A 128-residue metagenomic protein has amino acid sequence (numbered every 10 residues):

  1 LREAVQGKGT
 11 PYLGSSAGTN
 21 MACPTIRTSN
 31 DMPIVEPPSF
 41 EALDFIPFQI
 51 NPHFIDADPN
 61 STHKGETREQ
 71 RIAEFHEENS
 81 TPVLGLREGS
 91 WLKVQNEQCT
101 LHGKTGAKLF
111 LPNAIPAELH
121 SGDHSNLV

Functional and structural regions predicted by a protein language model:
L1-R2: Short Gly/Thr/Asp-enriched flexible loops that form oxyanion-binding sites at enzyme active sites
V5-T25: Catalytic nucleophile loop
I26-V128: C-terminal and late-domain segments of enzyme folds
